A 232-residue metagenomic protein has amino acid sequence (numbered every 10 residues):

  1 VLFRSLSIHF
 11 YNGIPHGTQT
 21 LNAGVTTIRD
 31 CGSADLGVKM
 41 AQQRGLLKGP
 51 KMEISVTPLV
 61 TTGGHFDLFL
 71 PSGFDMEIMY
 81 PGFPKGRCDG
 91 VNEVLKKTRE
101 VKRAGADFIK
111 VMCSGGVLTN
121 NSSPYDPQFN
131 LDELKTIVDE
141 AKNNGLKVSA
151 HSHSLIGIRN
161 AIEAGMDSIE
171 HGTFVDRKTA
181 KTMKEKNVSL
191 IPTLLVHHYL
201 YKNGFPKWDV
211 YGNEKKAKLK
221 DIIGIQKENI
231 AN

Functional and structural regions predicted by a protein language model:
V1-L2: Short, small-residue-biased leader/transition segments that mark boundaries at the very start of proteins
S5, P81-D89, S168, A217-K220: The substrate-binding groove and active-site-proximal loops of carbohydrate-active enzymes, especially glycoside
H9-Q19, D89-V101, S152-G157: Short, acidic/polar
G13-V38, G49-P58, A106-T119, K147 (+2 more regions): Divalent metal-dependent hydrolysis catalytic cores, especially in the metallo-beta-lactamase
C31-I78, P84, C88-D89: Mid-domain alpha/beta scaffold segments of enzyme catalytic cores
V38-L46, V91-A106, V175-S189, N229-N232: Short amphipathic alpha-helices and their capping/turn segments at secondary-structure boundaries
S55, T62, M112-I230: Active-site core of metal-dependent hydrolases
L70-K135: Active-site gating/metal-coordination segments in enzymes
